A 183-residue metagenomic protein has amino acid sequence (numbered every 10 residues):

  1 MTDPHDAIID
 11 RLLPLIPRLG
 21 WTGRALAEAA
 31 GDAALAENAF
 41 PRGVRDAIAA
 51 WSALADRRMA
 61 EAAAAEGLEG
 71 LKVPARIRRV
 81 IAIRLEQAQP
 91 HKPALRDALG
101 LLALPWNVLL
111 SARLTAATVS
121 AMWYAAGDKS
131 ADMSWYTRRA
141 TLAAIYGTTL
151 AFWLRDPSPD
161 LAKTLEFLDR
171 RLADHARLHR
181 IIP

Functional and structural regions predicted by a protein language model:
M1-A34, N38, R42-A49, A53: Short, amphipathic alpha-helix enriched in basic
H5, I9-L13, A88, P157 (+1 more regions): Ser/Thr/Pro-rich, acidic low-complexity intrinsically disordered regulatory segments
I8, A25, A47-W51, R76 (+7 more regions): Residue-level detector of well-ordered alpha-helical segments, enriched for hydrophobic/aromatic packing positions
S52-A60: Short, basic, alpha-helical segments at the C-terminal edge of helix-turn-helix-like DNA-binding modules
A63-D97: Hydrophobic alpha-helical connector segments
Q87-L109, R113: Amphipathic alpha-helical segments used for helix-helix packing
W106-D128, Y136-A143: Amphipathic alpha-helical packing segments from all-alpha helical-bundle domains
D128-P183: Hydrophobic/aromatic-rich alpha-helical bundle segments in the mid-to-C-terminal region
